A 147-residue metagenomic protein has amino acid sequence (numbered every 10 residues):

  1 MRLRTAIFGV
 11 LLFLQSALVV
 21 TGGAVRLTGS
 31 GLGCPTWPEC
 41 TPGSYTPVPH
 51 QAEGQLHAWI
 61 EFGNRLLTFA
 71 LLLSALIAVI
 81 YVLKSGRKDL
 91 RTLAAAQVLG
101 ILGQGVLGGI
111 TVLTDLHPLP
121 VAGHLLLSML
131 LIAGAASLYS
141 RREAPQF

Functional and structural regions predicted by a protein language model:
R4-F8, K88-V98: Membrane-interfacial loop-to-transmembrane alpha-helix junctions, especially the N-terminal start
R4-G31: N-terminal signal-anchor transmembrane alpha helix
L12-G22, L71, A75-A78, I101-G108 (+1 more regions): Helical transmembrane-bundle signal
A24-T36, P49, L102-L125: Interfacial helix-loop-helix junctions of multi-pass membrane proteins
R26-F62: Extracytosolic (periplasmic/ER-lumenal) interhelical loops and adjacent juxtamembrane/interface segments of multi-pass
L56-I77, L119-A133: Membrane-interface loop-to-helix entry segments
L71-A94: Transmembrane-helix motifs of polytopic, lipid-linked glycan transferases
V79-G86, S137-P145: Structural signal for the C-terminal ends of transmembrane alpha-helices and the immediately following loop
